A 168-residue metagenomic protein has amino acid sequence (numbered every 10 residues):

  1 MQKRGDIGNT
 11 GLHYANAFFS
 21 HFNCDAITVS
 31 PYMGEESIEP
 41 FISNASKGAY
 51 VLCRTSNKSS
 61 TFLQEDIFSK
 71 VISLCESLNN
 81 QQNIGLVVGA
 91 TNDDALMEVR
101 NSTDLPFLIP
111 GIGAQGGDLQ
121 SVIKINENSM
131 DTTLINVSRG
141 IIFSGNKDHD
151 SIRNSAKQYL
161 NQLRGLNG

Functional and structural regions predicted by a protein language model:
Q2-V87: Conserved anion-binding
I7, G117, S144: Conserved protein kinase catalytic core
G11, G34, F68, Q115 (+2 more regions): Generic structural signal for well-ordered, non-membrane alpha-helical segments in soluble metabolic enzymes
A15, I38, I72, L96 (+2 more regions): Generic structural signal for well-ordered alpha-helices, preferentially at hydrophobic/aromatic core positions
I42-S43, C75-N79, M97-S102, L160 (+1 more regions): Surface-exposed amphipathic alpha-helices with a cationic face
N57-S59, D93, I142-F143: Short, acidic Gly/Pro/Ser/Thr-rich loop/turn segments
A90-N136, G140: A C-terminal functional module that forms or caps the active site or interfaces directly with catalytic machinery
S121-T132, R139, F143-G168: C-terminal helical cap(s) of enzyme catalytic domains, especially alpha/beta-barrels
